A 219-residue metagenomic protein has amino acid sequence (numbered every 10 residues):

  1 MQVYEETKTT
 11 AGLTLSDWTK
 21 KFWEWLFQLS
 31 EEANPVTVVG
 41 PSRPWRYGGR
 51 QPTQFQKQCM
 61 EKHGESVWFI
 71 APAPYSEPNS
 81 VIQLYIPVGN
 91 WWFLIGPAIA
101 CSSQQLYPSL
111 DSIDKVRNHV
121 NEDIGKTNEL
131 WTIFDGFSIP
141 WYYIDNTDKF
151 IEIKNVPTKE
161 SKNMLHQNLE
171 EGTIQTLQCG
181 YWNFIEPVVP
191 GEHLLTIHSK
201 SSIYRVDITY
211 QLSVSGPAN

Functional and structural regions predicted by a protein language model:
M1-Q58, Y210-A218: N-terminal segment immediately downstream of the Sec signal-peptide cleavage site in secreted/extracellular proteins
M1-T14, W18, F27, Q54-E61 (+4 more regions): Feature for soluble, non-membrane regions of globular proteins
P35, G40, Q54-E65, A98 (+4 more regions): Extended interaction regions within the primary functional domain
E65-N163: Extracellular-facing segments of soluble proteins and assemblies that are Gly/Ser/Thr-biased and enriched in aromatics
Q104-Q105, L194-T196: A surface/extracellular/periplasmic glyco- and lipid-processing/surface-interacting theme
K126-E192, H198-P217: Extended, well-structured beta-strand/loop surface patches that form recognition or cofactor-anchoring regions within
